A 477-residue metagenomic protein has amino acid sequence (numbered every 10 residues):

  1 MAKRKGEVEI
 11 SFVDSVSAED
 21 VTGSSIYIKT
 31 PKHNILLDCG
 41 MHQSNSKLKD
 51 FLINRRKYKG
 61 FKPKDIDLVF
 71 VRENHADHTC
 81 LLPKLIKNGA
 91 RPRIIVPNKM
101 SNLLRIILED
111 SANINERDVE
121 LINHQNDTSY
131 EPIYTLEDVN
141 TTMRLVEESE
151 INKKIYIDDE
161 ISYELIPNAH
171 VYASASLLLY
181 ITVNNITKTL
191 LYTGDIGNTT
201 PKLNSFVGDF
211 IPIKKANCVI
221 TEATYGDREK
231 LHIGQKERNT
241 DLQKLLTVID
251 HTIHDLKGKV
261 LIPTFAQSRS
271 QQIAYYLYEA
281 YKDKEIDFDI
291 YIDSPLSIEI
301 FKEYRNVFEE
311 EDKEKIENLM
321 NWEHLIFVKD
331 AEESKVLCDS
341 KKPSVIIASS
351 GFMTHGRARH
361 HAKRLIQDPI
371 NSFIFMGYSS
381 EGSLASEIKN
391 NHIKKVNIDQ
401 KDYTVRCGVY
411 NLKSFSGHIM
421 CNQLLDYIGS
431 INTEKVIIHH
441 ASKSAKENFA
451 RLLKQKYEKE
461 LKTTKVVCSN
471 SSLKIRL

Functional and structural regions predicted by a protein language model:
A2-F70, T79, I86-Q272, Y278-E285 (+1 more regions): His/Asp/Glu-rich metal-coordinating catalytic cores of metallo-dependent phosphodiesterases/hydrolases acting on
I28-P31, L179-T182, V207-I211, Y276-K282 (+5 more regions): Short, solvent-exposed amphipathic alpha-helical segments in soluble enzyme and RNA/protein-processing domains
N115-E120, H124-Q125, F301-H324, G382-C407: Acidic, Ser/Thr-rich peripheral helices and adjacent loops at domain boundaries
R238, L242, E323-E333, G351-T354 (+2 more regions): A general structural motif
L245-L384, H439: Hard-cation-handling environments
G356-A362, S416-I431: A short, acidic, amphipathic alpha-helical segment used as a generic capping/interface helix at domain edges
V396-D426: Generic long, charged, amphipathic alpha-helical segments
A445-K474: Short acidic, glycine/proline-enriched helix-loop-strand junctions
